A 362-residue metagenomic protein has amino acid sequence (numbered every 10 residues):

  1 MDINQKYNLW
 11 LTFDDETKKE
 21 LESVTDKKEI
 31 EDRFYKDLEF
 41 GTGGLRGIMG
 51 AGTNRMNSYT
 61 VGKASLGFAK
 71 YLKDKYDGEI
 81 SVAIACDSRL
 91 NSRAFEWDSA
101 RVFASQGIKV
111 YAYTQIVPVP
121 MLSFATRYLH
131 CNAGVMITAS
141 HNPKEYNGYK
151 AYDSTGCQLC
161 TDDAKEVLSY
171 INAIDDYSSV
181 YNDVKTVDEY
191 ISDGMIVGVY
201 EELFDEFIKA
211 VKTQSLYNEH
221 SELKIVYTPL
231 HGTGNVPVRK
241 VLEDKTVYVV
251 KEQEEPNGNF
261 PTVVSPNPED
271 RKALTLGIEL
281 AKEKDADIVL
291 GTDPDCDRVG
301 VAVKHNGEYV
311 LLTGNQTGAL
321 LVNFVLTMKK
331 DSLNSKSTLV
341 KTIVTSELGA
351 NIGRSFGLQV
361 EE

Functional and structural regions predicted by a protein language model:
Q5-S99, I196-E222: An N-terminal, well-structured beta->alpha segment
E29-F34, L38, N147-A273, A281: Gly/Ser/Thr-enriched, mixed-charge loops and adjacent short helices that form phosphate/oxyanion-binding elements
K73-D77, V102-Y111, L129-A133, Y177 (+6 more regions): Secondary-structure transition/capping motifs at alpha-helix termini and the adjoining loop/turn into the next element
A83-Y146, Y248-G300: N-terminal small/polar loop signature for handling phosphorylated ligands or for N-terminal nucleophile
D87-R93, P229-V236, T345: Glycine-rich phosphate-binding loops at beta-strand->alpha-helix junctions
F95-F103, E145-D153, V238, D297-T317 (+1 more regions): Short Gly/Thr/Asp-enriched flexible loops that form oxyanion-binding sites at enzyme active sites
T114, N172-V199, H305-E362: Proline/glycine-rich low-complexity loops and linkers
V236-V238, E254, T275-D285, G291-K329: Acidic, glycine-rich loop-and-beta core segments that form the ion-binding/anion-interacting portion of active sites
